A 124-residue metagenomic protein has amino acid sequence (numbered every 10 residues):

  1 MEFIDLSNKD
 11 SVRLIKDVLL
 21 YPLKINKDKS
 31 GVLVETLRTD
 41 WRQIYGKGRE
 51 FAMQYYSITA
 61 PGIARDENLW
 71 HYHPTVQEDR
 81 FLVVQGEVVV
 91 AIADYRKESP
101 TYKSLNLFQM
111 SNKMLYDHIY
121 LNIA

Functional and structural regions predicted by a protein language model:
M1-M114: Non-catalytic, conserved peripheral segments adjacent to functional cores
S111-A124: Conserved metal-binding segment of the jelly-roll/cupin
